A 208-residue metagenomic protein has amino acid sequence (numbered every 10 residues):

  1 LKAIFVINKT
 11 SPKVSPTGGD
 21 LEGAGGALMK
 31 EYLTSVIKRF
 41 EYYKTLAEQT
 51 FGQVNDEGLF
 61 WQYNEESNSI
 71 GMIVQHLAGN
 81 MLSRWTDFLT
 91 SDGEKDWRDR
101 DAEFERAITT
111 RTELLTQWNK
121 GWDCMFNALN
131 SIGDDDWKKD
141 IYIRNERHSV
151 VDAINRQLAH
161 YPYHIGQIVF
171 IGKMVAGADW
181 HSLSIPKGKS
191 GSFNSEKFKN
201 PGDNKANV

Functional and structural regions predicted by a protein language model:
P12-K13, T17: Ser/Thr/Pro/Gly-rich low-complexity, intrinsically disordered segments
G18-E22: Glycine-biased, low-complexity coil/linker segments
G23-A24, L28: Intrinsically disordered, low-complexity segments enriched in serine/threonine/proline/glycine and often basic
M29-R39: Extreme N-terminal tail/first-helix region
I37-E41, E48, D56-A102, I143-V208: Short, contiguous alpha-helical
F40, K44, F51, W118 (+1 more regions): Hydrophobic alpha-helical core bundles mediating ligand binding, dimerization, or RNAP-core interactions
E105-I141, S149-Y163, Q167, A206-V208: Acidic/histidine-rich alpha-helical segments that form the ligand environment of transition-metal centers
